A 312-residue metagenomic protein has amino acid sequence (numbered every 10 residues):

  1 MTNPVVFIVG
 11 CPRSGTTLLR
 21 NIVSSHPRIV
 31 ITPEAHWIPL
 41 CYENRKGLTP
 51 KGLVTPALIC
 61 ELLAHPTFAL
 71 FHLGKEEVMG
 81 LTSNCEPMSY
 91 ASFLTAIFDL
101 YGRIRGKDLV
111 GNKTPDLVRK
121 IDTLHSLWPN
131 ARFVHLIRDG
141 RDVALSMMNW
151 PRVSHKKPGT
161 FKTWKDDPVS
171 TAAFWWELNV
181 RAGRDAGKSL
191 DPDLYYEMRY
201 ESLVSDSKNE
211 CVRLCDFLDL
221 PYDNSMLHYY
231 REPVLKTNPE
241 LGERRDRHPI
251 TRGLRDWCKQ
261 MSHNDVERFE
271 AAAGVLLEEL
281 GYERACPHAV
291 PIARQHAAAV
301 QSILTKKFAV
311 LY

Functional and structural regions predicted by a protein language model:
M1-F7, N44, E86-P87, M148-G159 (+3 more regions): PAPS-dependent sulfotransferases, especially Golgi type II membrane carbohydrate sulfotransferases
F7, L18, R132, R199 (+1 more regions): Amphipathic alpha-helical recognition patches that constitute DNA-binding helices
C11: P-loop (Walker A) phosphate-binding loop of NTP-binding proteins
S14: ATP-binding Walker
T17-I29: A conserved segment at the C-terminal end of the G1
S25, I31, W37, D142 (+1 more regions): Active-site micro-motifs of SAM-dependent methyltransferase domains
I31-N112, L117, S154-K165: PAPS-dependent sulfation machinery
F98-H228, E232-H248: PAPS-dependent sulfotransferase catalytic domain
